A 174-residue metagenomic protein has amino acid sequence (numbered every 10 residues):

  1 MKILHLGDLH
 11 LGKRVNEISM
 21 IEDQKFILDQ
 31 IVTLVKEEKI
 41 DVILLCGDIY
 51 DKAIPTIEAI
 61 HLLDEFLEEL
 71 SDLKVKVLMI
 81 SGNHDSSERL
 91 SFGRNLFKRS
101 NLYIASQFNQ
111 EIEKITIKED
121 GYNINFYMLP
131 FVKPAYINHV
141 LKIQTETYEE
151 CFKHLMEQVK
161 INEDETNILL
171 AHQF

Functional and structural regions predicted by a protein language model:
M1-E68, D72: N-terminal active-site segment of His-dependent metallophosphoesterases
M1-L4, T33-V35, M79-E88, Y127: Short low-complexity stretches enriched in small and charged residues
L6-G7, I43-D48, K76-N83, Y103-F108 (+1 more regions): Active-site neighborhood of phospho(di)ester-bond hydrolases with catalytic His/Asp-centered motifs
P55, D72, D85-F174: His/Asp/Glu-rich metal-coordinating catalytic cores of metallo-dependent phosphodiesterases/hydrolases acting on
